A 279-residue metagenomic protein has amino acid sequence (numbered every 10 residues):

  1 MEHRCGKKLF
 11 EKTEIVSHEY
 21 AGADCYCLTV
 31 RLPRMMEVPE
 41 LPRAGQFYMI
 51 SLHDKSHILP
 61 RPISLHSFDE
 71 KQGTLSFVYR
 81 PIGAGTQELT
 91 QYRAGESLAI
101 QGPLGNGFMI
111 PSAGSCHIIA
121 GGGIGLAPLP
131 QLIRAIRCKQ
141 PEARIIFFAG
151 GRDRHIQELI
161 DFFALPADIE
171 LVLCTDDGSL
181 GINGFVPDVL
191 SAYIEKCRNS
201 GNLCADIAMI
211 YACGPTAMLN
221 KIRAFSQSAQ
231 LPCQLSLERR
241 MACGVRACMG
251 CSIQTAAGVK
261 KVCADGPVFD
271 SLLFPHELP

Functional and structural regions predicted by a protein language model:
E2-A94: Ferredoxin-reductase
H3, E158-L159, K260-P279: Short Fe-S-cluster ligation motifs
S56-I63, G105-A113, C263: Short, Lys/Arg- and Gly-enriched loop/turn segments at beta-strand edges
A84-L235: FNR/FR-type flavoprotein reductase catalytic core
R154-H155, S179-L180, R240-G244, F269: Short gly/pro/ser/thr-enriched loop/turn and capping motifs at secondary-structure boundaries
T216-A217, E238-P267: Local cysteine-cluster metal-coordination motifs and their immediate loop/turn environment, predominantly Fe-S cluster
